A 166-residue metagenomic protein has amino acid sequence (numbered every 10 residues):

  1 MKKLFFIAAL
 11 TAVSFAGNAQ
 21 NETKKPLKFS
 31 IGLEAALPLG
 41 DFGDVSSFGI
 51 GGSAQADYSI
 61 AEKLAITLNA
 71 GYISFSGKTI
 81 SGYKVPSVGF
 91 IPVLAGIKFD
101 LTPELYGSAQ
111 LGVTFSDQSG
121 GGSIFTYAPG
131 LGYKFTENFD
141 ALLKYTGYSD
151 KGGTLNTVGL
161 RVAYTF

Functional and structural regions predicted by a protein language model:
K3, F15, T23-L27, E62 (+2 more regions): Short coil turns and loop connectors of transmembrane beta-barrels in diderm outer membranes and organellar homologs
L10-G17: Hydrophobic h-region of N-terminal signal peptides that target proteins for export in Gram-negative bacteria
Q20-K63, L155-F166: Short glycine/proline- and aromatic-enriched beta-strand/turn motifs that initiate or cap beta-hairpins
K24, G40, S76-T79, G122-F166: Predominantly the C-terminal beta-signal and adjacent terminal strand-loop region of outer-membrane beta-barrel
L33-L37, G52-Y58, Y72, V93-F99 (+4 more regions): Residues on the lipid-exposed face of transmembrane beta-strands in outer-membrane beta-barrel proteins
A35-S46, I73-F90, F115-S123, K151-G153: Flexible, solvent-exposed loop segments that connect beta-strands
E62-I66, E104-G107, Y133, E137-L143: Repeated loop/turn-to-beta-strand initiation elements of outer-membrane beta-barrel proteins
D100-G121: Mid-chain, well-packed structural core segment of small domains
